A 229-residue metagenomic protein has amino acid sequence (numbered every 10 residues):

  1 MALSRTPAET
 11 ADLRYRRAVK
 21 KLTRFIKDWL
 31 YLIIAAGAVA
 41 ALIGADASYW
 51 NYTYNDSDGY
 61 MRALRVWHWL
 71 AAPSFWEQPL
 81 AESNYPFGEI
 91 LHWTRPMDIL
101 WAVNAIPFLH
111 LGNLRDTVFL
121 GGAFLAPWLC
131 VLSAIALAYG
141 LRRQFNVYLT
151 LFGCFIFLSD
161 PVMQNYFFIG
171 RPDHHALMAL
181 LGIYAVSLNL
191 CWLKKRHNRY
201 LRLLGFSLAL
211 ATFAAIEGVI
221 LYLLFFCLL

Functional and structural regions predicted by a protein language model:
M1-D46, S57, L151: Start-transfer (signal-anchor) and selected internal transmembrane alpha helices of multi-pass inner/ER membrane
V19, D28, A47-N51, P79-G88 (+2 more regions): Short linear capping/connector segments at secondary-structure termini
I33-L42, L125-G140, Y148-L193, H197-L229: Membrane-embedded helix bundles of polyisoprenyl
A36-I90: Aromatic-rich transmembrane-lumenal/periplasmic boundary elements in polytopic membrane proteins
N55-G59, W93, M97, G170 (+1 more regions): Solvent-exposed, acidic/flexible segments
M61-W69, S83-N113, A211: Short hydrophobic/aromatic helix or loop-helix immediately within or flanking a transmembrane segment in polytopic
W76, L80-S83, F87, A102-F119 (+3 more regions): Transmembrane helical cores of multi-pass ion-transport proteins
